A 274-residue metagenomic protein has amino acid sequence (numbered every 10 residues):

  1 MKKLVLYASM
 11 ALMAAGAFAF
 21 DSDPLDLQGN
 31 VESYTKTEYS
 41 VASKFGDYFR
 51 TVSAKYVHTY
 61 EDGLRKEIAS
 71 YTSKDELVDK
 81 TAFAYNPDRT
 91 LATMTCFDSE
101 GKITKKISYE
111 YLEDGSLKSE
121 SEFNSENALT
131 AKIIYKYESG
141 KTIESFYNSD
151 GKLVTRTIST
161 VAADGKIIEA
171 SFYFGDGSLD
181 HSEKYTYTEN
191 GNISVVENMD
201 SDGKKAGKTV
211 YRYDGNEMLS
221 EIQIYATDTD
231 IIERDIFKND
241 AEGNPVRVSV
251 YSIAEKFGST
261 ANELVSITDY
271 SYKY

Functional and structural regions predicted by a protein language model:
M1-L4: Positively charged n-region of N-terminal signal peptides that target proteins for export
M10-F18: Hydrophobic h-region of N-terminal signal peptides that target proteins for export in Gram-negative bacteria
A19-Y274: Buried hydrophobic residues that stabilize the cores of well-folded domains
